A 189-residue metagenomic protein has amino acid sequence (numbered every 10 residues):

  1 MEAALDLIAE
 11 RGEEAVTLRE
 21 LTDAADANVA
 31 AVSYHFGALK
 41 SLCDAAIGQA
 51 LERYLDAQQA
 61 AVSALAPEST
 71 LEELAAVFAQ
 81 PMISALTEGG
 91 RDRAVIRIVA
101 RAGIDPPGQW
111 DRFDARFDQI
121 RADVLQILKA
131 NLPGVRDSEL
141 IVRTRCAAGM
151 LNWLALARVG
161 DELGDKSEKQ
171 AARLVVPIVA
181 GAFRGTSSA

Functional and structural regions predicted by a protein language model:
A3-I8, V179: Short hydrophobic clusters on alpha-helical segments that form packing/core surfaces in small helical domains
L7-S41, A45, Q49: Helix-turn-helix
A50, Y54-V62: Conserved phosphoryl-transfer catalytic core
A57-Q58, L86, G90-R112, A182-R184: N-terminal/domain-start segments enriched in small and hydrophobic, helix-friendly residues, covering either
Q59-D92: Hydrophobic alpha-helical connector segments
E73, V95, P107-L132: Amphipathic alpha-helical packing segments from all-alpha helical-bundle domains
F78, M82, I96-G103, A147-L151 (+1 more regions): Short alpha-helical scaffolding segments that buttress acidic/His motifs in well-ordered protein cores
S84, D118-R145, G149-A189: C-terminal peripheral helix-coil segments that are non-catalytic and often amphipathic
